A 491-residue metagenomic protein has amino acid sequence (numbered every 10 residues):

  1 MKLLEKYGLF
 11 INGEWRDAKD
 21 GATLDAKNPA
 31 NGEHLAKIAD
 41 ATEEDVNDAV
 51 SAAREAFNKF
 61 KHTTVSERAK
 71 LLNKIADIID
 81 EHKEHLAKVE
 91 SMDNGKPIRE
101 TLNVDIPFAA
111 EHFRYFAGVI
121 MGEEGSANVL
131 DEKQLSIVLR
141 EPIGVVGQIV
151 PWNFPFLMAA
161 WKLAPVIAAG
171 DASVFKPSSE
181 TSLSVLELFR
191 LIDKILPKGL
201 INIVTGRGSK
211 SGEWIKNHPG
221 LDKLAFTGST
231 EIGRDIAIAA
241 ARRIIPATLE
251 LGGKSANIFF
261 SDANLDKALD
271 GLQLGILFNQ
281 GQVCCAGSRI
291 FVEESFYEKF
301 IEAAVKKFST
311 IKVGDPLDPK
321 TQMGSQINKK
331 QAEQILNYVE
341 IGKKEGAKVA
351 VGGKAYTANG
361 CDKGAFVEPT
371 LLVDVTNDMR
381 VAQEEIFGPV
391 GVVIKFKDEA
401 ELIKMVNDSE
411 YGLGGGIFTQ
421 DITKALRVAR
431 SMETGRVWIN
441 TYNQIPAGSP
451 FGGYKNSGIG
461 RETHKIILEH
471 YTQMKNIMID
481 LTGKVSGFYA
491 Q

Functional and structural regions predicted by a protein language model:
M1-A30, K354: Hydrophobic face of amphipathic alpha-helices that form TPR/SEL1-like repeat modules and related alpha-solenoid
G13, K27-N94, S295: N-terminal alpha-helical segment of soluble enzymes
N31-K37, L221, I258, K312 (+3 more regions): Conserved C-terminal structural/oligomerization subdomain of aldehyde/semialdehyde dehydrogenase
G32, R68, E90, F113 (+9 more regions): Residue-level signal for inorganic ion chemistry
H34-A41, E55-H62, Q148, N257-F260 (+5 more regions): Short, well-ordered beta-strand elements within core beta-sheets of diverse protein domains
S51, N73-E84, I98-E123: Long amphipathic alpha-helix in the N-terminal Rossmann-like dinucleotide-binding domain of NAD(P)-dependent
G125-K267, F396: Rossmann-like NAD(P) dinucleotide-binding subdomain of oxidoreductase/dehydrogenase enzymes
E231-T376, I439, S486-A490: ALDH superfamily catalytic-core signature
